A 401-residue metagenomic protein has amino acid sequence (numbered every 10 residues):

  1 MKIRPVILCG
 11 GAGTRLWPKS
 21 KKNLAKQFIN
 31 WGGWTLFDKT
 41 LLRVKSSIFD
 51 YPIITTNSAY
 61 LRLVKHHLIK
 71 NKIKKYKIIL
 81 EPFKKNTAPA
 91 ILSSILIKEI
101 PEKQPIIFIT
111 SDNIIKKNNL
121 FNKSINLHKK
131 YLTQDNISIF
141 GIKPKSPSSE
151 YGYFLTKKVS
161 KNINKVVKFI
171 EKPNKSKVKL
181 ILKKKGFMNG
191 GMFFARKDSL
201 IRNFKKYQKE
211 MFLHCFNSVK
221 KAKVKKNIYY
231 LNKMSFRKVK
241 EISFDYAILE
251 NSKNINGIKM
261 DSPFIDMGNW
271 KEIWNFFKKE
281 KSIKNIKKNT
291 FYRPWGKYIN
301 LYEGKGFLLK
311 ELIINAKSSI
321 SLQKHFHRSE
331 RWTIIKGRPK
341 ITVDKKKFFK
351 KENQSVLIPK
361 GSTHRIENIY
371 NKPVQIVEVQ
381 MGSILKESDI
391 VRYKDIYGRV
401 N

Functional and structural regions predicted by a protein language model:
M1-I7, T14-K21, W34-F108, I114-N119: Conserved N-terminal catalytic core of the sugar/cofactor nucleotidyltransferase
I73-S160, I201-K206: Conserved beta-loop-beta/alpha segment of the NTase-like Rossmann-fold superfamily that binds/positions NTPs
P144, Y153-T290: Catalytic core of tubulin tyrosine ligase-like
K288-S329: A short glycine-rich, His/Asp/Glu-containing loop-to-beta-strand
I314, D344-H364: Short acidic-glycine-tyrosine-enriched beta hairpin
A316, H327-K345: Glycine- and acidic-residue-biased ligand/ion/polar-headgroup-sensing regions
S321-Q323, I341-T342, I358, H364-N371 (+1 more regions): Short beta-strand His + acidic residue motifs that chelate non-heme Fe in jelly-roll/DSBH and cupin folds
R365-N401: Double-stranded beta-helix
